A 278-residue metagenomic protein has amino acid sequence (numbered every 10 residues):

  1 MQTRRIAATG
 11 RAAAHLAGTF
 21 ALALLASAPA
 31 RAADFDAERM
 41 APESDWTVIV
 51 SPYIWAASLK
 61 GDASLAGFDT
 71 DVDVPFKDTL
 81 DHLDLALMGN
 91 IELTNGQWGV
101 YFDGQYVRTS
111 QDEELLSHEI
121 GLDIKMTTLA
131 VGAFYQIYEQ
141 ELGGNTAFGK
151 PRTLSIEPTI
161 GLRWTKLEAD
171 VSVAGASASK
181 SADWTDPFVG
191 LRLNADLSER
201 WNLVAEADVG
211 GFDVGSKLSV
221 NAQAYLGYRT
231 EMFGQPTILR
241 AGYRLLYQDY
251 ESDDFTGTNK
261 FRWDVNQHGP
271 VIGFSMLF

Functional and structural regions predicted by a protein language model:
A33-V100: Short glycine/proline- and aromatic-enriched beta-strand/turn motifs that initiate or cap beta-hairpins
M40-P42, D78-D81, E119-M126, K150 (+3 more regions): Replace "Gram-negative outer membrane beta-barrel proteins" with "bacterial and organellar outer membrane beta-barrel
S44-W46, L83-L87, K125-L129, L154 (+4 more regions): Residues that define the transmembrane beta-barrel architecture of outer-membrane proteins
V50-P52, I91, F102, A133 (+6 more regions): Membrane-embedded beta-strand positions of outer-membrane beta-barrel proteins
I54-S58, G67, N95-Q97, G104-S110 (+6 more regions): Transmembrane beta-strands of outer-membrane beta-barrel pores
G61-F68, D112-H118, N145-T146, E168-S177 (+2 more regions): Outer-membrane beta-barrel translocator domains and adjoining extracellular loop/strand segments of Gram-negative
G99-E113, S117-A176, W184-G190, A195-L197 (+1 more regions): Gram-negative (and chloroplast) outer-membrane scaffold detector with strong preference for beta-barrel transmembrane
A130-A133, T230, V265-F278: Outer-membrane beta-barrel "beta-signal"
